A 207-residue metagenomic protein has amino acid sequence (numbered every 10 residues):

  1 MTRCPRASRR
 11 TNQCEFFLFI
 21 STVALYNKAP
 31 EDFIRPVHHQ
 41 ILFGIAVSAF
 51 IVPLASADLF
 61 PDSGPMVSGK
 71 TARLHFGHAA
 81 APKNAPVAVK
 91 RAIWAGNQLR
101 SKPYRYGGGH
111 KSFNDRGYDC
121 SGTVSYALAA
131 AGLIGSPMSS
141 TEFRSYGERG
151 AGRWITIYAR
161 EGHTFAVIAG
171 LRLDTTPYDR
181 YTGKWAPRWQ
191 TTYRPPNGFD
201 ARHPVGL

Functional and structural regions predicted by a protein language model:
E15-I20: Hydrophobic alpha-helical signal peptides and transmembrane signal-/tail-anchor segments that drive secretory-pathway
T22, Y26-N27, F33: Short, positively charged and aromatic/hydrophobic N-terminal segments
D32-Y104, D179-L207: Intrinsically disordered, low-complexity, Pro/Ser/Thr/Asn/Gly/Ala-rich spacer/linker segments adjacent to signal
N84-G147: Secreted/periplasmic proteins that engage bacterial cell-wall peptidoglycan
I93, S125, A131-L207: ...with weaker cross-activation on analogous glycine-rich loops/strands in unrelated enzymes
